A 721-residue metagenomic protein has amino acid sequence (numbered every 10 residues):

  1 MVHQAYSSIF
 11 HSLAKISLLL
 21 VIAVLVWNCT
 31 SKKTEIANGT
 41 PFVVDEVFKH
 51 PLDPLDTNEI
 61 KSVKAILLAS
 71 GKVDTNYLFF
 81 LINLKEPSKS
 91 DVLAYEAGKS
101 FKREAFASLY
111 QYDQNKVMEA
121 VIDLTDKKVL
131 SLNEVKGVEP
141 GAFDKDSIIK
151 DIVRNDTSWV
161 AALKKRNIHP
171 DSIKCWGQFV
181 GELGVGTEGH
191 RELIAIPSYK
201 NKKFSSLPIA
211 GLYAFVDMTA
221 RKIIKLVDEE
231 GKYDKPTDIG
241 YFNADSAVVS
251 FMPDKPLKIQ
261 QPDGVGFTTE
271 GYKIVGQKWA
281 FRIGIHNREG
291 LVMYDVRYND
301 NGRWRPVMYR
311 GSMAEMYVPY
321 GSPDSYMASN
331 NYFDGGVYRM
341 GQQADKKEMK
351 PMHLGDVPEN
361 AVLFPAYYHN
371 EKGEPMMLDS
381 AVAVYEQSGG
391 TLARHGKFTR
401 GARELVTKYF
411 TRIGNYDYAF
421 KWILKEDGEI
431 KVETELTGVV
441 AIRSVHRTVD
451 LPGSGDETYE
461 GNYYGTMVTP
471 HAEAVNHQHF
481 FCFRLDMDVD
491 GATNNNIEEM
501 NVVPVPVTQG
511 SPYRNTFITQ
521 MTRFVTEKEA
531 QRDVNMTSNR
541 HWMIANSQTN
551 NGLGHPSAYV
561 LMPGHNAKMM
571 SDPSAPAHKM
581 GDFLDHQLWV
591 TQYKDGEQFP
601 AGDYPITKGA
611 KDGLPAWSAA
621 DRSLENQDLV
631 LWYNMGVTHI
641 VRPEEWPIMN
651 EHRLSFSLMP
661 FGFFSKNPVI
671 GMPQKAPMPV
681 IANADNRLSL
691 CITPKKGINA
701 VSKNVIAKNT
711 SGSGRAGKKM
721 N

Functional and structural regions predicted by a protein language model:
V2-I16: Bacterial N-terminal signal peptides that target proteins for export
S17-I22: Sec-dependent N-terminal signal peptides
W27-N28: C-terminal motif of bacterial Sec signal peptides marking the signal peptidase cleavage site
K33-G39, I60, L124-A142, K164 (+4 more regions): Extended effector regions of multi-domain proteins
E35-P54: N-terminal low-complexity, Pro/Thr/Ser-rich intrinsically disordered segments that act as propeptides or flexible
P51-L93, A142-E182: Short, non-transmembrane alpha-helical segments in secretory-pathway proteins
D74-D123, P170-D217, Q277: Exposed beta-strand-loop-beta-strand "reactive/processing" segments of non-cytosolic proteins
Y112-S147, D151-N155: Hydrophobic or amphipathic alpha-helical targeting/insertion segments
